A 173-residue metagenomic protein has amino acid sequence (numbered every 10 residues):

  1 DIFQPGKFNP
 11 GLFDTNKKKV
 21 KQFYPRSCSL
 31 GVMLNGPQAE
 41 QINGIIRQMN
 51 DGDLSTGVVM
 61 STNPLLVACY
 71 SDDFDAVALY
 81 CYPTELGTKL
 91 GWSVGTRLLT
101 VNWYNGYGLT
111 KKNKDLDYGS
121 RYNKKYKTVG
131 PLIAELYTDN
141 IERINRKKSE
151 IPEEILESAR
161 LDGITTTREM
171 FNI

Functional and structural regions predicted by a protein language model:
D1-P37: N-terminal intrinsically disordered, low-complexity, charge/repeat-rich segments that act as generic
K19-Y24, Y107-D117: Internal, charge-rich low-complexity segments
L30, L34-S55: Short boundary/loop segments of OB/S1/cold-shock single-stranded nucleic-acid-binding domains
R47-L65, L99: Structural detector for short beta-strands of small beta-barrel domains
M60-Y82: OB-fold (S1/OB) nucleic-acid-binding surfaces
T62, W103-N105, E135-I141: Generic structural motif
E85-Y104: Short nucleic-acid-contacting surface segments enriched for D/E, G, S/T with interspersed K/R
T110-I173: Cytosol-/stroma-facing membrane-proximal "stalk/adaptor" domains immediately downstream of transmembrane anchors
